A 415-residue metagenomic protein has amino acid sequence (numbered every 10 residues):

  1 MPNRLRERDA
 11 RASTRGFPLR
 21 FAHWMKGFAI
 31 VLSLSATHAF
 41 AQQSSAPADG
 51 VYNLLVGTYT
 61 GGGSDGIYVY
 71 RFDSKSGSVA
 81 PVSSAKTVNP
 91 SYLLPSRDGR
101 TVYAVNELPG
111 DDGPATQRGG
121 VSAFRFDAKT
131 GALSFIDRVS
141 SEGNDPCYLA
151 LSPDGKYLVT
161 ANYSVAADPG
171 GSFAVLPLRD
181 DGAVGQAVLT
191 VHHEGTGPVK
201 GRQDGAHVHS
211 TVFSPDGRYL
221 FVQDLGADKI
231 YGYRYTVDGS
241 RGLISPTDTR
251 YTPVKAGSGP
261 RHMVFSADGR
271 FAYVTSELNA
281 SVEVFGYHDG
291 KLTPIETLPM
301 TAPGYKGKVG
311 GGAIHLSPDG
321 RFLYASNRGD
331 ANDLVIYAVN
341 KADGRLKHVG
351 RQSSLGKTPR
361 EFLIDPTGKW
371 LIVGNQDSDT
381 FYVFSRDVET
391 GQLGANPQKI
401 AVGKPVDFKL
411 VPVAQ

Functional and structural regions predicted by a protein language model:
M25-T37: Bacterial N-terminal signal peptides
S45-G63, Y68-F72: An edge-strand/N-cap motif at the start of beta-rich repeat modules
D49, G63, T87-D98, E142-P153 (+6 more regions): Beta-rich, blade/repeat-based domains predominating in secreted/periplasmic proteins but also intracellular
Y59-G61, E107-P109, Y163-V165, L178 (+7 more regions): Short loop/turn segments immediately following the C-termini of beta-strands
R71-G77, F124-G131, V175-G185, R234-L243 (+3 more regions): Short loop/turn segments immediately following beta-strands, especially the blade-tip and inter-blade linker loops
A80-A85, F135-V139, G195-G201, D248-P253 (+3 more regions): A short beta-strand motif characteristic of beta-propeller blades
P81-L151: Blade-loop segments of beta-propeller domains
